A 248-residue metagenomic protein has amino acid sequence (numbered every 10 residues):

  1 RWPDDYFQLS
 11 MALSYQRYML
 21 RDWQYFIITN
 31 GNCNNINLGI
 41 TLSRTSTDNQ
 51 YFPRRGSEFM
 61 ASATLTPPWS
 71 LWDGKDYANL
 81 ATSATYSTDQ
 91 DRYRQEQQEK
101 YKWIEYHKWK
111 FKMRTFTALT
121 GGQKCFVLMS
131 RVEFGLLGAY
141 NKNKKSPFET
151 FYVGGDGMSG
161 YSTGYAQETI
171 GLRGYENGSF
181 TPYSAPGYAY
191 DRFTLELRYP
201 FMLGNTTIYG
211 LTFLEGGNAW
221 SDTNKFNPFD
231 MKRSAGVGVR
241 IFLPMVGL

Functional and structural regions predicted by a protein language model:
W2-D5, A118-K124, M202-T206, V239-G247: Secondary-structure transition/capping motifs at alpha-helix termini and the adjoining loop/turn into the next element
W2-Q8, M19-L20: Secretory-pathway-linked proteins and extracytosolic
Y6-Q8, Y51, V127, G247-L248: Membrane-spanning beta-strand positions in outer-membrane beta-barrel proteins
Q8-S14: Short beta-strand elements
A12, M19-L203, T207, T212-F213 (+1 more regions): C-terminal outer-membrane beta-barrel translocator/porin domains of Gram-negative envelope proteins and their
G154-G164, N224-L248: C-terminal beta-signal and terminal closure region of outer-membrane beta-barrel proteins
